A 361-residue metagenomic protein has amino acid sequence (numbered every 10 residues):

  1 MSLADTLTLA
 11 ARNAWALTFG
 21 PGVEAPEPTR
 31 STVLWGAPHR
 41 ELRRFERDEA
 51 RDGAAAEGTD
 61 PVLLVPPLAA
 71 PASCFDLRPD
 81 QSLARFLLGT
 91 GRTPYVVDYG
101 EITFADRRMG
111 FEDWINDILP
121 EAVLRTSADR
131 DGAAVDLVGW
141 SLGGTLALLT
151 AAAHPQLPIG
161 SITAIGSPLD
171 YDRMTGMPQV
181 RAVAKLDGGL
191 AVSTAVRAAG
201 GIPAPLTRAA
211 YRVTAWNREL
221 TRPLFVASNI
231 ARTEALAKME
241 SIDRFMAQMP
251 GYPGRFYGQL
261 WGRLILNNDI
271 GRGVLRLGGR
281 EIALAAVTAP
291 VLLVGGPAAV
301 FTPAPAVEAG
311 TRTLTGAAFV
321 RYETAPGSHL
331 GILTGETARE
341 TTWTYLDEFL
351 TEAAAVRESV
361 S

Functional and structural regions predicted by a protein language model:
S2-L3, A128, G132, A147-R255: Alpha/beta-hydrolase-fold enzymes
E27-T103: Short, surface-exposed "cap/lid" segments of acyl-processing enzymes
R108-D129: Alpha/beta-hydrolase active-site loop
V138-G143, A147: Gly/Ala-rich beta-loop-alpha elbow adjacent to hydrolase catalytic centers
V287, L293-G295, A299: Short beta-strand/loop motif that positions the catalytic acidic residue of the alpha/beta-hydrolase fold
V300-A306: Conserved alpha/beta-hydrolase "acid-adjacent" motif
T311-L330: Catalytic histidine neighborhood in serine/cysteine hydrolases with alpha/beta-hydrolase-type architecture
P326-T341: Catalytic histidine-centered segment of alpha/beta-hydrolase-like enzymes
